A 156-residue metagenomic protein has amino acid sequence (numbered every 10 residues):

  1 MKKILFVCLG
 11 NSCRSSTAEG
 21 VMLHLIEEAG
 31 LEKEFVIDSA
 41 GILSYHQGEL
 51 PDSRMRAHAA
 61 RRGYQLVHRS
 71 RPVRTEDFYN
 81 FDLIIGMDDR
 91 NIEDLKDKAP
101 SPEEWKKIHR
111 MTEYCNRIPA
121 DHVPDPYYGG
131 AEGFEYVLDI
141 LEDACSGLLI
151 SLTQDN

Functional and structural regions predicted by a protein language model:
M1-N80, I150-N156: Conserved active-site segments centered on acidic
S16, D88-D89: Short secondary-structure boundary segments
L83, D89-N156: Phosphate-binding/catalytic loops
